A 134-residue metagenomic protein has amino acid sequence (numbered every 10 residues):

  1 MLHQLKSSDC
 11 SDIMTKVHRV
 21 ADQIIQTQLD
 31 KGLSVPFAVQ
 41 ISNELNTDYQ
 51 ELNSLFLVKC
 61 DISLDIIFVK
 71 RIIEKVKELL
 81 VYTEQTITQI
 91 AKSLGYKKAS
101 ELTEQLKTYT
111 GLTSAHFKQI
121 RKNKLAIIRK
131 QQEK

Functional and structural regions predicted by a protein language model:
M1-D9: DNA-contacting interfaces and partner/effector-binding or oligomerization modules in DNA-centric proteins
L2-H3, Q23-D30, V58, I62: General structural signal for alpha-helix termini and helix-helix connectors
S8-L45, I67-Q85: A short, Lys/Arg-enriched amphipathic alpha-helix from helix-turn-helix/homeodomain DNA-binding modules
Q26, D61, I73, Q85 (+2 more regions): Residue-level marker of structural boundaries
A38-F68, A91-H116: Basic/polar phosphate-binding segments, predominantly the helix-turn-helix DNA-binding elements of transcriptional
K75-K97, K122-K134: Intrinsically disordered, low-complexity basic tails/linkers immediately adjacent to helix-turn-helix/homeobox/MYB/SANT
E104-K134: …primarily DNA-binding HTH/wHTH and HhH modules…
